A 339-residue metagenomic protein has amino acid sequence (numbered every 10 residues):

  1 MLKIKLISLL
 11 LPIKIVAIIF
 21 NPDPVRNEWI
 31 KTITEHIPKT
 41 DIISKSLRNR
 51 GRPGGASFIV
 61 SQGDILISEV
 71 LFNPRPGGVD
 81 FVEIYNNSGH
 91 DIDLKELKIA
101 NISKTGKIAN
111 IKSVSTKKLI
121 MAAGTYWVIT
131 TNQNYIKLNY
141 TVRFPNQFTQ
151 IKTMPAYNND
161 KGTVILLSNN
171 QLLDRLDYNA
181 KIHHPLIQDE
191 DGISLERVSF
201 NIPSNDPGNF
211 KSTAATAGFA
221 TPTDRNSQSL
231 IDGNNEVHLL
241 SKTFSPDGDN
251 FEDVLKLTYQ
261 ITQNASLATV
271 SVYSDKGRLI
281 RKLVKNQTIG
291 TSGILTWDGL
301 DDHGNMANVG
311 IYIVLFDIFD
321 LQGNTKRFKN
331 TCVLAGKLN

Functional and structural regions predicted by a protein language model:
M1-V25, G51: Bacterial Sec-dependent N-terminal signal peptides
N27-T32, H36-K45, G55-N205, L230-L240: Activation on beta-sandwich/Ig-like modules and their edge loops
W29, I33-T34, S212-S227: Catalytic cores of secreted or luminal carbohydrate-active enzymes
P53-G54, L338: Short, polar/proline-rich extracytoplasmic segments that appear immediately after membrane translocation
S199-A217: A short, charged
S229-N339: Short loop/turn motifs at secondary-structure boundaries
